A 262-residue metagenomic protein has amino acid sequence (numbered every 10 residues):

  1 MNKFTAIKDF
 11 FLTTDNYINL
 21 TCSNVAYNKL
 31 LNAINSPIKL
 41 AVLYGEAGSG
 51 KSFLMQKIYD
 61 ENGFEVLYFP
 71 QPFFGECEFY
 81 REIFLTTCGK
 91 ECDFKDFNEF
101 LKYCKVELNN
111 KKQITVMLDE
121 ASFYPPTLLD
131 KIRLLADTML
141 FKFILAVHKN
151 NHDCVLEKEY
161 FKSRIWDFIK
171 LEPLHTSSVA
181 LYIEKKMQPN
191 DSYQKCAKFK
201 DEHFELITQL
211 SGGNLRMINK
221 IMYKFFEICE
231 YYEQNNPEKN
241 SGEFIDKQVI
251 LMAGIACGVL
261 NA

Functional and structural regions predicted by a protein language model:
M1-C22, N28-L31, G48, S52-D60 (+4 more regions): C-terminal alpha-helical "lid" subdomain
T5-D15, F64-L67, G75-D93: Conserved NTP-binding/hydrolysis module of P-loop NTPases
D15, C104-L128, I132: Conserved P-loop NTPase "ATPase switch" module shared by AAA+ and STAND
L31-I38: Phosphate-binding P-loop
L40-G48, Y124, L135-E159, I169: Sensor-1/coupling segment of RecA-like P-loop NTPase cores
G45, L67-G75, H148: A short hydrophobic beta-strand->loop->alpha-helix junction that borders the nucleotide-binding pocket of P-loop NTPases
P70-Q71, W166-V179: Conserved AAA+ ATPase "SRH/arginine-finger" region at the nucleotide-binding site
T87-K111: Central P-loop NTPase core of STAND/AAA+ ATPases
